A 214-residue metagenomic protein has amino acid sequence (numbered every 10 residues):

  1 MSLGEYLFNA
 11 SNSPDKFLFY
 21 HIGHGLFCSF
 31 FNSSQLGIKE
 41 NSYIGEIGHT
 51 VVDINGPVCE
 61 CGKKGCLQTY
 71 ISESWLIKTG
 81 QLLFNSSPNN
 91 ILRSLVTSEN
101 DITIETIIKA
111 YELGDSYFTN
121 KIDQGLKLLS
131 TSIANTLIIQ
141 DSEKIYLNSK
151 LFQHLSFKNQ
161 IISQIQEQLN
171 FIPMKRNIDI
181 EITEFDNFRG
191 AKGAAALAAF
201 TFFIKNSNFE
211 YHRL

Functional and structural regions predicted by a protein language model:
M1-K78, L197-L214: Phosphate-binding/catalytic loop of phosphoryl-transfer enzymes
A10-S11, L67-L214: ATP-binding/phosphotransfer module of carbohydrate and carboxylate kinases, centering on a glycine-rich
